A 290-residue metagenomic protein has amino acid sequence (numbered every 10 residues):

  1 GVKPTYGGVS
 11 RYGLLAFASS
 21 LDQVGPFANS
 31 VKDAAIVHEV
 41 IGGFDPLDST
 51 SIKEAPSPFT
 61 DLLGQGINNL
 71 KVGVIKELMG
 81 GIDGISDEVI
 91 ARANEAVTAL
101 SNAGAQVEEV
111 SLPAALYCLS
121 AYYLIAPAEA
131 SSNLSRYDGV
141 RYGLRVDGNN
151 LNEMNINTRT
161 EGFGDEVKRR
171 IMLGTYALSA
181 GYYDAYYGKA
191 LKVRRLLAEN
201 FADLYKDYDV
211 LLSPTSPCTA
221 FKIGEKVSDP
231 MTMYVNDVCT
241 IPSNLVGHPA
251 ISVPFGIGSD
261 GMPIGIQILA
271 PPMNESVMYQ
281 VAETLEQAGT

Functional and structural regions predicted by a protein language model:
G1-D83, A91-A103, M172-E199, D207 (+1 more regions): Structural helix-boundary/capping segments
V40-F44, I125, Y137-R141, N149 (+2 more regions): Alpha-helix boundary/capping residues
L78, A114-C118, D138-L245: Serine-dependent amide/ester hydrolase catalytic core
G80, I90-A93, V97, V107 (+5 more regions): N-terminal beta1-alpha1 cap of cysteine-dependent amidohydrolase-like domains
G84-V89, A121, E225-V227: Short, solvent-exposed loop/turn segments at secondary-structure boundaries
Q106-S111, I251: General small-molecule cofactor/ligand-binding pocket signal
A121-P127, V227-D229, I266-I268: Short low-complexity, flexible loop/linker segments enriched in glycine and/or proline with clustered acidic
